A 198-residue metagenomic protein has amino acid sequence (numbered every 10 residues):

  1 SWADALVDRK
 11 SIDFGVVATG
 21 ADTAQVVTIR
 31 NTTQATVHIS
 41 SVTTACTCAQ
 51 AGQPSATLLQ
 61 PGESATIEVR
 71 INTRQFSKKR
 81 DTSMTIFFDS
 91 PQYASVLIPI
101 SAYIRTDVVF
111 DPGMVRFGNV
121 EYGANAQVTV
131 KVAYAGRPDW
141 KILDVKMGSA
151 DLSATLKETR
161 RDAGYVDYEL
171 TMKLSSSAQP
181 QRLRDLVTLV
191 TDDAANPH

Functional and structural regions predicted by a protein language model:
S1-A35, F88-P138, L143, D193-H198: Long, low-complexity ectodomains and other extracytoplasmic segments of secretory-pathway proteins
S1-A5, S11, A21-Q25, T43-T44 (+3 more regions): Contiguous, function-dense segments enriched for cysteine-driven chemistry and partner/ligand-binding capacity
L6-V7, V109, K131-M147, D151 (+1 more regions): Extended non-catalytic domains of envelope/secretory-pathway proteins
V7-G15, Q25, Q50-S55, T66-R70 (+4 more regions): Short structured motifs
D8-K10, T19-V26, R74-T85, Y122-T129 (+2 more regions): Short, solvent-exposed loop/turn segments enriched in Ser/Thr/Gly
V17, L59-P61, V120, R161-D162 (+1 more regions): Hydrophobic beta-strand core residues of beta-sandwich domains
Q34-T66, R137-E169: Surface-exposed binding patches on compact interaction domains or structured appendages
I67, F76, T85, P91-V96: Hydrophobic, ordered structural segments
